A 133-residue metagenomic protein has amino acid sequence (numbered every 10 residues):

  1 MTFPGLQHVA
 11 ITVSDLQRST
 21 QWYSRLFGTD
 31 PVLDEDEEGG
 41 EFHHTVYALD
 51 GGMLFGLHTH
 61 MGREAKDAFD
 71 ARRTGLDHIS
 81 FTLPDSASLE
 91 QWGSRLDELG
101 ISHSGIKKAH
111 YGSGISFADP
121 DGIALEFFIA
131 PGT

Functional and structural regions predicted by a protein language model:
M1-T2, E35, G93-T133: Vicinal oxygen chelate
M1-T20, L76-F81, T133: N-terminal beta-strand motif that seeds the catalytic metal site of vicinal oxygen chelate
T12-F55: Core segments of cupin and vicinal oxygen chelate
R18-S19, S86-Q91: Short, conserved charged micro-motifs
L33, E41, G62-A68, H103: A short, acidic/glycine-rich surface segment
F55-H58, L125-E126: Conserved beta-strand in the GNAT
L57, F69-I79: Helix-adjacent hinge/juxtasegments
